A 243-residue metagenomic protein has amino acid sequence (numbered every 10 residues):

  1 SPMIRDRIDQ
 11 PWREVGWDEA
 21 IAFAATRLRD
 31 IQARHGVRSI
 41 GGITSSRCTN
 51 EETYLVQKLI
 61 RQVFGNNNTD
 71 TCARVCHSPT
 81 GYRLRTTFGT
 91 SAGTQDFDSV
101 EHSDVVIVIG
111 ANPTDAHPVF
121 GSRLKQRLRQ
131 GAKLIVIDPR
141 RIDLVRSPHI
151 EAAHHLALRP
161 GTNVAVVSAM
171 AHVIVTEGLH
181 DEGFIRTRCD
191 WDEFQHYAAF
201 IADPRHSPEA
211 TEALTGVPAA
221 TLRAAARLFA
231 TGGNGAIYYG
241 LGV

Functional and structural regions predicted by a protein language model:
S1-L179, D192, Y197, P218-L222: N-terminal export/assembly segments and adjacent metallocofactor-ligating motifs of anaerobic energy-metabolism
M170, R188-V243: Active-site phosphate/pyrophosphate-binding segments
H180-C189: Short, flexible loop/turn segments with low-complexity composition
